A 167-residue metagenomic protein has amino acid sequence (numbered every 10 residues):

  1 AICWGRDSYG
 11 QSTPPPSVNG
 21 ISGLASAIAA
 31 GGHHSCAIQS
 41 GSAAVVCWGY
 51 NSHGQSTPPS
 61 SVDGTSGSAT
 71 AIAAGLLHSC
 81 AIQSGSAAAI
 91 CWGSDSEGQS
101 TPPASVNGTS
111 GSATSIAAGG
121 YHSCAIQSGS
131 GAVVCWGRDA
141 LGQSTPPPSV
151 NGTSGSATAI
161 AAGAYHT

Functional and structural regions predicted by a protein language model:
A1-D7, G23-S26, C47: An edge-strand/N-cap motif at the start of beta-rich repeat modules
A1-Q11, T153-T167: Low-complexity/repetitive intrinsically disordered segments
C3, H34-A37, C47, H78-A81 (+4 more regions): Conserved core positions of repeat-based scaffolds
W4-V18, G49-D63, G93-V106, G137-V150: Short glycine/serine- and acidic-residue-enriched loop/turn motifs that recur at repeat junctions
A25-A27, A69-T70, A113-T114: Repeated scaffold domains used in trafficking and secretory/extracellular systems, primarily beta-propellers
S42-A44, S86-A88, S130-A132: Structural motif
